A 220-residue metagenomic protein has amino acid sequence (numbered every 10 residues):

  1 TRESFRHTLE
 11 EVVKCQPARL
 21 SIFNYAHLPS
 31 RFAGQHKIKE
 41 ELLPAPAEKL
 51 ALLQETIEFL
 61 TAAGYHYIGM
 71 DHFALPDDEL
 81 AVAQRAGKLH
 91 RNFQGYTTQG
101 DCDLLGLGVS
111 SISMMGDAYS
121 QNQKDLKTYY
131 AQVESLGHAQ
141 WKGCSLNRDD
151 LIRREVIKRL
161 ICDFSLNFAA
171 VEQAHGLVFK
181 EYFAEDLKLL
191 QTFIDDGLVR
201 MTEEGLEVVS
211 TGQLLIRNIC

Functional and structural regions predicted by a protein language model:
T1-K180: C-terminal scaffold of the Radical SAM
K158, A169, K188-Q191, R217: A generic structural signal for well-ordered alpha-helical surface patches
F179-I194: Short amphipathic alpha-helical interaction segments
I194-E204: A short, conserved structural fragment
G205-V209: Minor-groove-contacting beta-hairpin "wing" of winged helix-turn-helix DNA-binding domains
T211-C220: Short, amphipathic alpha-helical interaction segments positioned at domain boundaries
